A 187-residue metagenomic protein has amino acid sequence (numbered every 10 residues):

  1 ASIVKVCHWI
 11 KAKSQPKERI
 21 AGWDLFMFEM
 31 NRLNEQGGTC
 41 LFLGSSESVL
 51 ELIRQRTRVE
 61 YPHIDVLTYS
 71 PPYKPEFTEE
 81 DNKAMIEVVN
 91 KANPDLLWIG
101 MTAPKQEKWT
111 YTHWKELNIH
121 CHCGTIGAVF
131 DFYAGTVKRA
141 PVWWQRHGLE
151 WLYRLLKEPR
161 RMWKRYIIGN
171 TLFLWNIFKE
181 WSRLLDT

Functional and structural regions predicted by a protein language model:
S2-S14, W23-L25, K105, E116-N118 (+2 more regions): Active-site and donor-binding regions of nucleotide-sugar-utilizing enzymes
I3-I10, R139-T187: A transmembrane-helix-recognition feature enriched in membrane-embedded lipid enzymes and envelope glyco-/phospholipid
V4-V88, A92-N93: Conserved beta-alpha
H8-W9, R54-Q55, W109-T112, V137-K138: Short amphipathic alpha-helical segments
L43-G44, G100, T125-G127: Short beta-strand segments
P62, P94, N118-I119, P159: Proline-centered flexible-loop/turn and helix-kink motifs
P71-F77, I119-K157: Short, flexible loop segments at boundaries between secondary-structure elements
D81-N118: A contiguous pocket-lining binding segment that forms or flanks enzyme active sites
